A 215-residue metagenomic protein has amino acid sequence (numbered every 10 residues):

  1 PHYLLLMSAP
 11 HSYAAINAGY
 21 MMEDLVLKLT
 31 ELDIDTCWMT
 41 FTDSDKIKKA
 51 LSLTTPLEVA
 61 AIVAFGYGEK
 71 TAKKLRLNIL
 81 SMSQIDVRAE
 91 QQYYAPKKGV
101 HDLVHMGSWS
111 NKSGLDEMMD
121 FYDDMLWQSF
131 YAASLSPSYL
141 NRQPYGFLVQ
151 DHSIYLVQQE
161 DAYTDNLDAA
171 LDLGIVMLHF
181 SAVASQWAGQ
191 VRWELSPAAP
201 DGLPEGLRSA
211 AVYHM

Functional and structural regions predicted by a protein language model:
P1-M215: Acidic, surface-exposed loops and disordered segments
